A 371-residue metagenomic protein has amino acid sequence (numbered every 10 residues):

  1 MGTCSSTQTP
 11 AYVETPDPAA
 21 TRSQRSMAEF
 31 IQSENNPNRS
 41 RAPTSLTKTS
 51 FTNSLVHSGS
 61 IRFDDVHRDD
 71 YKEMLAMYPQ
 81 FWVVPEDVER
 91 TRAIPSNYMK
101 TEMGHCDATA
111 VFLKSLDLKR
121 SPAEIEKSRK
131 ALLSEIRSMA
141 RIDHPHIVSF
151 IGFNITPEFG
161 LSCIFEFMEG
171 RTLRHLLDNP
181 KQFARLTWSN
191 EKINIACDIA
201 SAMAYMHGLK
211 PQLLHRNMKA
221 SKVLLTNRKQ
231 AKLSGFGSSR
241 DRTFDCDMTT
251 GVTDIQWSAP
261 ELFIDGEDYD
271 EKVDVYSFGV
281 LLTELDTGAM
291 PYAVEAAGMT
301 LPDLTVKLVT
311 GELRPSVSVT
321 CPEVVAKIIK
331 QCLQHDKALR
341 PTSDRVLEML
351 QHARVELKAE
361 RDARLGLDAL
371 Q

Functional and structural regions predicted by a protein language model:
K100-R120: Glycine-rich ATP phosphate-binding loop
L132-R137: Regulatory alphaC helix of protein kinase catalytic domains
S149-L161: Short beta-strand micro-motifs within the conserved protein kinase catalytic domain, predominantly in the N-lobe
E158-T172: Conserved short submotifs of the Hanks-type protein kinase catalytic core that shape the nucleotide-binding pocket
H207-L225: Catalytic-loop of the protein kinase fold
D274: Conserved catalytic-loop aspartate of Hanks-type protein kinases
L333-R345: A conserved short helix/loop substructure at the end of the activation segment of eukaryotic-like protein kinase domains
